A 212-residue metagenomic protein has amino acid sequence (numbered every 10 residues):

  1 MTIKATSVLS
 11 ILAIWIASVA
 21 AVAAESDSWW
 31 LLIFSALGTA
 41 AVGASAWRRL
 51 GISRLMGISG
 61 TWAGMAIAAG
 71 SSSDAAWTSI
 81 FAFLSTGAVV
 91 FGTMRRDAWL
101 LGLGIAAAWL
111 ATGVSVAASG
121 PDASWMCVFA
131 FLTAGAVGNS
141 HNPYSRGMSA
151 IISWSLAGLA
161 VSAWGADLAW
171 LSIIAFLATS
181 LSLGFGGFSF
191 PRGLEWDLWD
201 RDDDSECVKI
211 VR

Functional and structural regions predicted by a protein language model:
T2-G193: Alpha-helical transmembrane segments and immediately adjacent membrane-interfacial amphipathic helices
F190-R212: Short, highly charged, low-complexity non-transmembrane loops/tails of multi-pass membrane proteins
